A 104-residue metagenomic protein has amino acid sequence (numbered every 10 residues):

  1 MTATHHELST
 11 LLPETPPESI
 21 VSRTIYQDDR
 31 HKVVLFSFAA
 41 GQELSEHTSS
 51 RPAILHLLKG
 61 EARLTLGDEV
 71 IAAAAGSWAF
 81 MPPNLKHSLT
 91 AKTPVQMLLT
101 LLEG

Functional and structural regions predicted by a protein language model:
M1-R30, T65: A short, N-terminal "cap"/entry segment at the start of jelly-roll beta-barrel domains of the cupin/DSBH fold
S19, K32-S49: Conserved short histidine dyad/triad with adjacent acidic residue
R51-G67: Glycine- and acidic-residue-biased ligand/ion/polar-headgroup-sensing regions
L58-K59, A74-A75, T93: A cytosolic small-molecule/anion-sensing beta-strand core signal
D68-P83: Short acidic-glycine-tyrosine-enriched beta hairpin
P83-G104: Ligand-binding loop in jelly-roll beta-barrel domains
